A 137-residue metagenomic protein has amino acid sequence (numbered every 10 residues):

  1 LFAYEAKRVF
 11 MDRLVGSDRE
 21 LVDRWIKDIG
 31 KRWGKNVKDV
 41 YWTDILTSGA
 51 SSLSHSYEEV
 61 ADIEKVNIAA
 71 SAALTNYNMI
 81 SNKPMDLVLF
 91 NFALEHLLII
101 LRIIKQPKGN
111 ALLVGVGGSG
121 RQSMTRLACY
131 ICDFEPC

Functional and structural regions predicted by a protein language model:
L1-K108, C132: Alpha-helical lid/collar subdomain of P-loop NTPases
L87-L89, G120, R126-A128: Outer-pore/vestibule module of multi-pass helical membrane proteins
L89, L112-V114, C137: Structured core elements
K105-M124: Walker A/P-loop nucleotide-binding motif
Y130-C137: Post-Walker A helix-loop "phosphate-sensing" segment adjacent to the P-loop in P-loop NTPases
